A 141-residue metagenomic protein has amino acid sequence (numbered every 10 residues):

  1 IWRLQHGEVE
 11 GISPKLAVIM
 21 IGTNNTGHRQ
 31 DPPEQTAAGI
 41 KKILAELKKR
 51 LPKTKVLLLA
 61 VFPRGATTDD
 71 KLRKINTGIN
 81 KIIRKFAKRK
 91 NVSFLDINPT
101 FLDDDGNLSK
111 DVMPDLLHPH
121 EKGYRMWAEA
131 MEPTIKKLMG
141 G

Functional and structural regions predicted by a protein language model:
I1-K41, E46, L57, V61-T67: Oxyanion-hole/transition-state-stabilizing segment in secreted/luminal serine hydrolases and related acyltransferases
Q5, G22, K41, A45-P52 (+4 more regions): Sec-exported extracytoplasmic/periplasmic mature domains
I12-A17, L51-V56, R89-S93: Loop/turn elements at helix/coil->beta-strand transitions in domains of secreted/extracellular proteins
P14, P32-P33, P52, P99 (+2 more regions): Proline-rich intrinsically disordered, low-complexity coils
P63-G141: Catalytic His-Asp segment of secreted/periplasmic serine-dependent ester chemistry enzymes
